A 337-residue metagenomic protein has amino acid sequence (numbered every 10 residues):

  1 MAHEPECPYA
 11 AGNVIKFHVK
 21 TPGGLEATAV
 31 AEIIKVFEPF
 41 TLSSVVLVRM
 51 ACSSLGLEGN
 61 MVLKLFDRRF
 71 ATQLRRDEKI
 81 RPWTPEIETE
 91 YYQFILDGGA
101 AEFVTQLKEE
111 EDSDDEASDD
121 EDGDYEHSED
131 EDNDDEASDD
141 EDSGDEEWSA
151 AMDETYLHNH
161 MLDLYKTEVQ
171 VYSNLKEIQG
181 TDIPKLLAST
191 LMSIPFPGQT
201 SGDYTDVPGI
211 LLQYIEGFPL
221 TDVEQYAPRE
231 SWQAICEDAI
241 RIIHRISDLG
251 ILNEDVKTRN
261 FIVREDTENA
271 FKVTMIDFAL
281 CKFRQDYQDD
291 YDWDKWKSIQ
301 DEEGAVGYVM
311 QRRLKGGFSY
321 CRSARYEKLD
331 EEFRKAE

Functional and structural regions predicted by a protein language model:
A2-R76, R81-E88, Y92-Q93: ATP-binding glycine-rich phosphate-binding loop
L47-M50, Y214, V263: Conserved hydrophobic "DFG−1" position in protein kinase catalytic cores
C52-S53, R68-F70, L191, E216-G217 (+2 more regions): Conserved beta-strand elements of beta-rich interaction domains across eukaryotes, especially beta-propellers
G59, T205-P208, K272: Residues on conserved beta-strands of the protein kinase catalytic domain
L74-D115, D139-I235: Conserved structural core of kinase catalytic domains
D115-S143: Long acidic, serine-enriched intrinsically disordered low-complexity regions
P228-D238, S247-N253, R259, V263-E337: C-lobe/activation-segment region of protein kinase-like
